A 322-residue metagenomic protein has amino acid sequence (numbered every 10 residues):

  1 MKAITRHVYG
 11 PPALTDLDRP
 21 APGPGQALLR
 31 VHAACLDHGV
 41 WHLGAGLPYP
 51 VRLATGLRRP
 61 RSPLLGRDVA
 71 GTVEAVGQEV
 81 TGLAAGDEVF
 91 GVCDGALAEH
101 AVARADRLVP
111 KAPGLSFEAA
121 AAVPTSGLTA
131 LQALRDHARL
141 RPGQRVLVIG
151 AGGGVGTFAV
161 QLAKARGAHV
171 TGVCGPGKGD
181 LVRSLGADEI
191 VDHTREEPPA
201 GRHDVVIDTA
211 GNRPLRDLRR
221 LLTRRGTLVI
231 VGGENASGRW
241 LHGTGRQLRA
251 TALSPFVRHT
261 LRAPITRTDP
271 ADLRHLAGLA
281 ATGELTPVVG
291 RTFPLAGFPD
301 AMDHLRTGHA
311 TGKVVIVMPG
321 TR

Functional and structural regions predicted by a protein language model:
D18-C35, Y49-G95, T209: Glycine-rich beta-strand-centered segment in the early N-terminal region that forms part of a ligand/cofactor-binding
H42, R58, S62, R67-A70 (+2 more regions): NAD(P)H dinucleotide-binding glycine-rich loop of Rossmann-like/cofactor-binding domains, especially the beta1-alpha1
G77-E79, V170-L181, N212-R216, A236-G238: Short glycine/proline-centered loop/turn elements that form peptide/ligand docking sites
A121-D192: Mid-domain Rossmann-like dinucleotide-binding core that forms the NAD(H)/NADP(H) cofactor-binding site
P198-V205: A short acidic, Gly/Pro-enriched loop at the edge of an enzyme's catalytic core that lines a small-molecule cofactor
R213-E284, M318-R322: Glycine-rich phosphate-binding loop and adjacent beta-alpha segment of Rossmann(oid) nucleotide-cofactor-binding
E284-R291, P299-R322: C-terminal capping/lid region of NAD(P)-dependent oxidoreductase domains
